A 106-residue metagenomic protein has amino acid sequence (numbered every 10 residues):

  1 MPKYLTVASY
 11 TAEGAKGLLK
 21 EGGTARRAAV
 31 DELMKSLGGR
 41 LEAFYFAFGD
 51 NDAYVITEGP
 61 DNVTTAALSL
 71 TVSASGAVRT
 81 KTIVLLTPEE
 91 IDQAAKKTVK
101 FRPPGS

Functional and structural regions predicted by a protein language model:
M1-S106: A compositional/biophysical signature of low hydrophobicity enriched in polar/charged and small residues
